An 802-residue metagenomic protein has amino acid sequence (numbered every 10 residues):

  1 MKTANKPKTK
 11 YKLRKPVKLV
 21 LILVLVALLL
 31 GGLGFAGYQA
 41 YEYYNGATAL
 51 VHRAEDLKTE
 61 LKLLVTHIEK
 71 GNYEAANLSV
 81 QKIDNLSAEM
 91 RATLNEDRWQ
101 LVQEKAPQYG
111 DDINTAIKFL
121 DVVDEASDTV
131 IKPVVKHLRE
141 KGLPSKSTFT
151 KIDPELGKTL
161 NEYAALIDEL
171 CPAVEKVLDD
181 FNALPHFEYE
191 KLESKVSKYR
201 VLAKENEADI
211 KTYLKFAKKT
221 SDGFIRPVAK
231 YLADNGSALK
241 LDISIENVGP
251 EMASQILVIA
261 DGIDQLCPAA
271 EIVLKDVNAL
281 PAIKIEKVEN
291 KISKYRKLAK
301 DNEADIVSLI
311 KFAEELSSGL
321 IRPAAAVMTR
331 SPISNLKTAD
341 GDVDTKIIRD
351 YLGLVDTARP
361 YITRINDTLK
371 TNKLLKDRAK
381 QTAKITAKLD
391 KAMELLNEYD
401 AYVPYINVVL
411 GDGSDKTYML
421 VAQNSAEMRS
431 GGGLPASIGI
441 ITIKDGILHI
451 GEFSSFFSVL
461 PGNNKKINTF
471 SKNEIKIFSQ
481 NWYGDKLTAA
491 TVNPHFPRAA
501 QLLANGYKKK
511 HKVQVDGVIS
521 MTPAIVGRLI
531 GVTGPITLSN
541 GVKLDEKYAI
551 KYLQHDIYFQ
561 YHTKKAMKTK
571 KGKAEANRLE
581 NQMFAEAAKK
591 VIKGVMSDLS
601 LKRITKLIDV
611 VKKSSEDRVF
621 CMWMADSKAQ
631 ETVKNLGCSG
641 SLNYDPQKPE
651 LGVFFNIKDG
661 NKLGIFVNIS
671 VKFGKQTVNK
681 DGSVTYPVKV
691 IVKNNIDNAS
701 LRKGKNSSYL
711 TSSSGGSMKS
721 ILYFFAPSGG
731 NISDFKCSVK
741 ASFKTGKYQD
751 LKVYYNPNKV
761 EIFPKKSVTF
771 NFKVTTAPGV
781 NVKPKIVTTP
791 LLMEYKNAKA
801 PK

Functional and structural regions predicted by a protein language model:
K2, K10, R14-V26, F35-K796: Non-catalytic, solvent-exposed segments at the cell envelope interface
L29-L30: P-loop NTPase Walker
P801-K802: Low-complexity, acidic Ser/Thr/Pro-rich "mucin-like" tracts of secreted and single-pass surface proteins
